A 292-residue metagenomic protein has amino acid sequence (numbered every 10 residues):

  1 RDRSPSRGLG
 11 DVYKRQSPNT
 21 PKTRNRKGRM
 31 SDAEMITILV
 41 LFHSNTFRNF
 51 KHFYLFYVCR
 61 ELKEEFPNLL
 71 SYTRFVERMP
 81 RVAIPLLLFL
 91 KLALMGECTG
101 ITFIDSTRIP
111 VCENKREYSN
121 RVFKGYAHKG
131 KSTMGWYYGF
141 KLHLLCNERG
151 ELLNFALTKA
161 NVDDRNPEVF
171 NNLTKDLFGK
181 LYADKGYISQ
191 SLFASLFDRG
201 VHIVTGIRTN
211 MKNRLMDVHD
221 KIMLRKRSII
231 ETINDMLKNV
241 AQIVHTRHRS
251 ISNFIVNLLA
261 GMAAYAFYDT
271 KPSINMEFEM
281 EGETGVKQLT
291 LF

Functional and structural regions predicted by a protein language model:
D2-Y13: Single conserved hydrophobic/aromatic residue that forms the stacking wall/gate of nucleotide- or nucleobase-binding
R7, T23, K91-T209: Polybasic low-complexity intrinsically disordered regions
R15-A33: An N-terminal domain-cap segment
S44-H52, A241, Y265-E277: Short helix-capping/linker segments at secondary-structure and domain boundaries
N49-E64: DNA-recognition alpha helix
E65-V82: Major-groove recognition helix of helix-turn-helix-like DNA-binding domains
K180, K185-S252: Helix-centered, glycine/charged polyanion-binding patches within enzymatic domains that contact phosphate-containing
Y182, S195-G200, A260-F292: Anion-binding and metal-coordination hotspots
